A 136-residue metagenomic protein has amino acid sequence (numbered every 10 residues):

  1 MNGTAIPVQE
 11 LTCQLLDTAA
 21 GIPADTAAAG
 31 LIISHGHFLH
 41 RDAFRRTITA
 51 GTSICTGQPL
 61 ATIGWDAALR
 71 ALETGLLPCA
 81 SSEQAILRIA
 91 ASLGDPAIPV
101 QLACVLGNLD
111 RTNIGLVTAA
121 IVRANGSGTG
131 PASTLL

Functional and structural regions predicted by a protein language model:
M1-P78, P96-L136: Extended, charge-biased low-complexity segments that typically form long amphipathic alpha-helices/coiled-coils
E83-I86: Long, hydrophobic alpha/beta structural blocks
